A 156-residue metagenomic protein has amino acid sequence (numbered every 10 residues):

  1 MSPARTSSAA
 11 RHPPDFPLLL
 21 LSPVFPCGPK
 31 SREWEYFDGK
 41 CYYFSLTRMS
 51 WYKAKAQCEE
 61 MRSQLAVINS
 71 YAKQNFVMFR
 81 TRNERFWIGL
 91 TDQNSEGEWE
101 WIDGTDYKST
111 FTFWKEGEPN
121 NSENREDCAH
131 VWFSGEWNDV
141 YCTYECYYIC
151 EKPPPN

Functional and structural regions predicted by a protein language model:
M1-K30: N-terminal secretory targeting and juxtamembrane "stalk" segments of secreted and cell-surface proteins
W34, C58, S70, I88 (+3 more regions): Terminal peptide-recognition signature
E35-D38, F79, R85-R125: Surface-exposed ligand-recognition segments of extracellular binding domains, strongest in the long/variable loop
K40, S45-L90: Conserved hydrophobic ligand-interaction patch in extracellular adhesion modules
N69-A72, T81, L90-N94, D103-T105 (+2 more regions): Residues that form ligand- and interface-recognition hot spots within folded domains
C128-T143: Typically disulfide-stabilized, N-glycosylated extracellular/lumenal ectodomains of secreted and cell-surface proteins
Y141-N156: Short, structured beta-strand segments at or near domain termini in extracellular proteins/domains
